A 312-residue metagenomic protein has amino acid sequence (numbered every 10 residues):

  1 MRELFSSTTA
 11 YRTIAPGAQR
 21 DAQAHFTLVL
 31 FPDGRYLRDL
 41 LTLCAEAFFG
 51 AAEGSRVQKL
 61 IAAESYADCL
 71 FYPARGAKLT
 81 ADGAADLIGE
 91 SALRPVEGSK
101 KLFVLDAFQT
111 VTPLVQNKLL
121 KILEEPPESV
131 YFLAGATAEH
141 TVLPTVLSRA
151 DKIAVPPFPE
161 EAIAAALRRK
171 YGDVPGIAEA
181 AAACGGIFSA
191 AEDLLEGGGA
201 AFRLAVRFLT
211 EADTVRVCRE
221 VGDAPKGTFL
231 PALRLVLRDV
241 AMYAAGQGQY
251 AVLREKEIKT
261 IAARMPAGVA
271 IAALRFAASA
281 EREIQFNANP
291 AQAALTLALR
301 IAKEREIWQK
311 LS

Functional and structural regions predicted by a protein language model:
M1-A62, E128-V130, T137-S312: Charged, glycine-rich active-site and insertion segments that engage polyanionic ligands
R12-Q19, A81-L102, T110, L114-K121: Conserved alpha-helical scaffold flanking the Walker A/P-loop in AAA+ ATPase domains
F26-V29, Y72, L102: Conserved ASCE/P-loop NTPase catalytic core
G50, L93, E124-E125: Conserved amphipathic alpha-helical interaction elements at protein-protein interfaces in regulatory, energy-coupling
R56-T80, H140: AAA+/P-loop NTPase substrate/partner-engagement loops
K78, T110, E125, T141 (+1 more regions): Residues immediately C-terminal
G98-L102, P127-L133: Loop/turn-to-beta-strand initiation segments
F103, A107, V111, V115 (+2 more regions): Helical "lid/switch" subdomain of P-loop NTPase nucleotide-binding domains
